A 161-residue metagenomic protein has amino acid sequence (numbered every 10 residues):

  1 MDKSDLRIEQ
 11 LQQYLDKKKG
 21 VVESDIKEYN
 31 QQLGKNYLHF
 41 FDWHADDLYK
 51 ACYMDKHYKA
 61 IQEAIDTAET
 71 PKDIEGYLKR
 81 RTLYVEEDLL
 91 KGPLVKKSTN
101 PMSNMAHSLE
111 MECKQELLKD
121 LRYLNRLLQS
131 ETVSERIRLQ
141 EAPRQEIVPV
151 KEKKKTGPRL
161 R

Functional and structural regions predicted by a protein language model:
M1-F41: Leu/Val/Ala/Ile-rich N-terminal alpha-helices, chiefly Sec-type signal peptides and the beginnings
I8, L15, Y58, I65 (+4 more regions): Generic L/I/V-rich hydrophobic alpha-helical segments across diverse proteins
L11, L15, K19, T70-K91 (+1 more regions): Disulfide-bonded cysteine-rich modules in secreted/extracellular proteins, activating on the conserved Cys frameworks
Y14, D46-Y49, K56-A60, A106 (+2 more regions): Long, non-catalytic architectural segments outside compact domain cores
K19-V22, I26, Q62, D66 (+3 more regions): A structural signal for well-ordered alpha-helices, especially hydrophobic packing surfaces of coiled-coils
I26-E86: Amphipathic alpha-helical interaction modules
E87-K153: Amphipathic alpha-helical binding modules
E152-R161: Non-Sec secretion/translocation targeting segments of pathogen effectors
